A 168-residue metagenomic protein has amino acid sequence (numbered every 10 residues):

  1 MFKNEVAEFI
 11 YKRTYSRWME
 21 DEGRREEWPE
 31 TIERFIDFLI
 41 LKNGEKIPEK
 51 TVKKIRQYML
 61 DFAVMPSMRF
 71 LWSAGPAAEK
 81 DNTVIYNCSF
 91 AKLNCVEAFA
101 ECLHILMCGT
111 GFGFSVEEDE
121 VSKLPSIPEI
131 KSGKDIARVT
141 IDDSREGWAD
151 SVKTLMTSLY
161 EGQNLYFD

Functional and structural regions predicted by a protein language model:
M1-D168: Extended catalytic cores of very large enzyme megasubunits
